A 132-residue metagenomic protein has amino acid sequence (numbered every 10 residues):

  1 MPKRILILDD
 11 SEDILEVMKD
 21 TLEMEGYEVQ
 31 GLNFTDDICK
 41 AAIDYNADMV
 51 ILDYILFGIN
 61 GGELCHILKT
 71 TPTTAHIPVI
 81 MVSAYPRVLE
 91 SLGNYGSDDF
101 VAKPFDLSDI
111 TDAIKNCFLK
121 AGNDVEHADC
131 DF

Functional and structural regions predicted by a protein language model:
E12-Q30: Two-component/phosphorelay signaling modules centered on CheY-like receiver
N33-F34, N60-E63: Acidic catalytic/metal-coordinating carboxylates
Y45-L52, L56: Active-site beta3 strand of CheY-like receiver
G62-A75: Short amphipathic alpha-helix used as the core "switch/output" element in two-component signaling
E63, Y85-A102, D112: Alpha4 helix (beta4-alpha4-beta5 surface) of REC/receiver domains from two-component response regulators
F105-N116, G122: C-terminal output helix
A121-F132: CheY-like receiver
